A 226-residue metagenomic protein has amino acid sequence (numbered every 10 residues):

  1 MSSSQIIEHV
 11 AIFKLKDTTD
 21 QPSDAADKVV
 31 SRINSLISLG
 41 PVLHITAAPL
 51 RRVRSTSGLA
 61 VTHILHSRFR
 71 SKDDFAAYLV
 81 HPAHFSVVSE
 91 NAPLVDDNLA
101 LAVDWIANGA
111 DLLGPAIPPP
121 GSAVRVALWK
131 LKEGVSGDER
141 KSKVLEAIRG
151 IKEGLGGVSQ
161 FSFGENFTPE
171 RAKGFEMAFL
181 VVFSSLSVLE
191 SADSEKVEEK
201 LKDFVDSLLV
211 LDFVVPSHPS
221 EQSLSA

Functional and structural regions predicted by a protein language model:
M1-H66, R70-V80, F85, L94-A226: Short S/T/G/P-rich N-terminal loop/turn motif that feeds into the first structured element of a domain
E90: A short beta-strand-loop micro-motif that forms or neighbors metal/cofactor- and ligand-binding patches at active-site
